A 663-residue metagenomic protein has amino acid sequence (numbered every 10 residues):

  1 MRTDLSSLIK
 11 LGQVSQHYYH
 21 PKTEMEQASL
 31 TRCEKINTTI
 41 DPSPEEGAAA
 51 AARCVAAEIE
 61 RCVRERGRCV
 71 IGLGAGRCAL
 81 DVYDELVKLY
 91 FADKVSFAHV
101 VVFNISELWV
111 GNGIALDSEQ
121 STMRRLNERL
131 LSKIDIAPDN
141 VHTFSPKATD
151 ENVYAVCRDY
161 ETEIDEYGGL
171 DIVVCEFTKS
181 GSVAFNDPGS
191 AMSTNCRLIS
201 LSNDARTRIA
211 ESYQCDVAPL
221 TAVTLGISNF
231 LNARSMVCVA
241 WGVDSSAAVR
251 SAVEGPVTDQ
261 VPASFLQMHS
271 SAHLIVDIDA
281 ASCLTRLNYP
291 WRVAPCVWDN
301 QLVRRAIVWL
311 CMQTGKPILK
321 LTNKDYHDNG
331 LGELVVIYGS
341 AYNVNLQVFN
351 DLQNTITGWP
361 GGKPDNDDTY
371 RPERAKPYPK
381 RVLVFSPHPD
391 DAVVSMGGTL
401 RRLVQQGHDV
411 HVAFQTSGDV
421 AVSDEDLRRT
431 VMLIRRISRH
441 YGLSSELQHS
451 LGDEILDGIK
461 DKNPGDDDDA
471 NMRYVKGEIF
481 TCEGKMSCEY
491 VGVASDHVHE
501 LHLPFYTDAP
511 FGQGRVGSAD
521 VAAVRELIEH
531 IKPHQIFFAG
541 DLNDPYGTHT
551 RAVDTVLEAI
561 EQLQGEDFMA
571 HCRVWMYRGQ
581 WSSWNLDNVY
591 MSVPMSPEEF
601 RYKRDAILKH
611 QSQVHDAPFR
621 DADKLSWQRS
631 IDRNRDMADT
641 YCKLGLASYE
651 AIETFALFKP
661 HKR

Functional and structural regions predicted by a protein language model:
R2-G12, S228, N232-G332: ATP/nucleoside-binding phosphotransfer catalytic cores, i.e., glycine-rich phosphate-binding loops
R2-I71, T369, K376: N-terminal glycine-/serine-/threonine-rich phosphate-binding loop
Y19-K35, V95-I172: Ligand-binding beta-strand-loop-alpha-helix segment within the catalytic cores of soluble metabolic enzymes
R64-K94: Glycine-rich N-terminal segment of FAD-binding domains in flavoprotein oxidoreductases, spanning the beta-loop-helix
T149-D150, Q313-P389, V393-A570, D605-K609 (+4 more regions): Active-site beta-strand->loop->alpha-helix modules in alpha/beta enzyme cores, enriched in Gly/His/Asp(Glu)
C157-R158, K179-L201, V253-P256, T550-A559 (+1 more regions): Short, surface-exposed, charged loop/turn segments at secondary-structure junctions
C175, S180-I227: Class I SAM-dependent methyltransferase SAM-binding "motif I" and its flanking Rossmann-like core
S582-A638: A conserved mid-domain beta-alpha-beta active-site/ligand-binding segment of alpha/beta enzyme cores
